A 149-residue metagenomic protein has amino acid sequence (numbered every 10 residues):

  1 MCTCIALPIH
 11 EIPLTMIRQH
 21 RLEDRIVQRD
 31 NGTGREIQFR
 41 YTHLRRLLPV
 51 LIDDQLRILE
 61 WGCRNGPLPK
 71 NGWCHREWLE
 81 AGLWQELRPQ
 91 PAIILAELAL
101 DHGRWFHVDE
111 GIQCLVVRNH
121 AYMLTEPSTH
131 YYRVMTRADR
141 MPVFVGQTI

Functional and structural regions predicted by a protein language model:
M1-I149: Short linear sequence motif anchored by a di-proline
